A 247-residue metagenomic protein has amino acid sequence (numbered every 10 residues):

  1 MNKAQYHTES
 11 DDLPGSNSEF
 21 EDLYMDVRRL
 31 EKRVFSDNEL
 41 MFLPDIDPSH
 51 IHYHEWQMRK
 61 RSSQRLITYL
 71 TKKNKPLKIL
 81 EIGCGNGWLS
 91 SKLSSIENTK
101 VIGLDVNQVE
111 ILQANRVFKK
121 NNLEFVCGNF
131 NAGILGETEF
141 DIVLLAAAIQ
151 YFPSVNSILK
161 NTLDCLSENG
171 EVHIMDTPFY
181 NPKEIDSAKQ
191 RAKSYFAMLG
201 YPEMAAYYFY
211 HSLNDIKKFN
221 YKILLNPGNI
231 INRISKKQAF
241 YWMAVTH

Functional and structural regions predicted by a protein language model:
M1-V34: N-terminal auxiliary segments of SAM/dcSAM-dependent transferases
E55-K75: Conserved alpha-helix/loop element of class I SAM-dependent methyltransferases that forms part of the SAM/SAH-binding
P76-G85: Conserved class I S-adenosyl-L-methionine
N86-A132: Class I SAM-dependent methyltransferase SAM/SAH-binding core
L144: A conserved beta-strand element that flanks and buttresses the S-adenosyl-L-methionine
N156-E171: A short glycine-rich, Lys/Arg-flanked "PGG" loop and its adjoining helix->strand segment in the class I
G170-P178: Conserved beta-strand signature within the Rossmann-like core of class I S-adenosyl-L-methionine
P178-I230: C-terminal alpha-helical "lid/dimerization" subdomain adjacent to the S-adenosyl-L-methionine
